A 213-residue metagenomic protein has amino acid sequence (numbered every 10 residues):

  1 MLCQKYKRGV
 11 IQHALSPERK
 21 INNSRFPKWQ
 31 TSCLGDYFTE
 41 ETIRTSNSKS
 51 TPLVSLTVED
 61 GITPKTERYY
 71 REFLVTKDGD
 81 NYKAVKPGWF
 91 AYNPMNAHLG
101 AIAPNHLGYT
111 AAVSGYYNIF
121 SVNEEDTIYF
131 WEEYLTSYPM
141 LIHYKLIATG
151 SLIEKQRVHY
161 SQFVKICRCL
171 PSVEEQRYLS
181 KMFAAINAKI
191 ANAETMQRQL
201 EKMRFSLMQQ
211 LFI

Functional and structural regions predicted by a protein language model:
M1-P27, C169-I213: Amphipathic alpha-helical coiled-coil/heptad-repeat segments
I21-S46: Non-catalytic DNA-recognition/assembly elements of restriction-modification systems
R25, V75-N81: Short, conserved secondary-structure segments in the cores of folded domains
T42-K77: DNA target-recognition patches
D80-Y138: A short beta-sheet element
M95, A111-Y116, S151-E174: A short glycine-rich beta-alpha junction/loop motif
